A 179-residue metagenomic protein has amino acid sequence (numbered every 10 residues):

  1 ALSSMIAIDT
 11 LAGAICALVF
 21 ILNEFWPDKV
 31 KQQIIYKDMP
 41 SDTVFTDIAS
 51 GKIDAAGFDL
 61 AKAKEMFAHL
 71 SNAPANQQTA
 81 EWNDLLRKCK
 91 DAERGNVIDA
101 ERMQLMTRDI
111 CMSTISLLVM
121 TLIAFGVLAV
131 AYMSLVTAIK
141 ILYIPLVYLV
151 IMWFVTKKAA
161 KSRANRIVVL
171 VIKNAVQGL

Functional and structural regions predicted by a protein language model:
A1-I53, K140: N-terminal first transmembrane alpha-helix
L2-A17, T121-V150: Hydrophobic alpha-helical transmembrane segments
N23, P27, K31, L128-Y132 (+2 more regions): Membrane-water interface at transmembrane helix exits
K29-I98: Charge-rich cytosolic interhelical loops and cytosolic tails of multi-pass membrane proteins
V30, I34, D38, Y132-L135 (+2 more regions): Membrane-interfacial segments
K90-M133, K140: Transmembrane alpha-helical segments and their cytosolic interface motifs in multi-pass membrane proteins
A138, V150, F154-L179: Cytosolic/matrix-facing juxtamembrane and C-terminal tails of multi-pass cellular membrane proteins
